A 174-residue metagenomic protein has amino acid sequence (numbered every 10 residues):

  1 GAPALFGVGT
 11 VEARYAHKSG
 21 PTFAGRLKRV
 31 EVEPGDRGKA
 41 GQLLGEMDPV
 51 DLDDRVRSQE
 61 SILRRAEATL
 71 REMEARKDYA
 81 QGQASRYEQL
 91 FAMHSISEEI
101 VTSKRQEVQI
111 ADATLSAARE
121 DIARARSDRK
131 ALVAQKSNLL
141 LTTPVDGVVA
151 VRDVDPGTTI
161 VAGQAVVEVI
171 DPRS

Functional and structural regions predicted by a protein language model:
G1-A24, E31: N-terminal beta-strand block that forms a small beta-sandwich/beta-barrel module immediately after a flexible targeting
G1-F6, E31-V32, A66, M73 (+3 more regions): Short intrinsically disordered, low-complexity coil segments enriched in acidic
T10, R29-E31, R37-L43, Q135 (+1 more regions): Surface-exposed patches in structured soluble domains
E12, G20, D48, R105 (+2 more regions): Residue-level detector of conserved, well-ordered beta-strand and adjacent loop positions that form binding/recognition
F23, Q42, V56, F91 (+1 more regions): Short, flexible helix/strand-to-coil boundary loops that buttress conserved ligand/catalytic motifs in alpha/beta
V32-E60: Short, charge-rich amphipathic alpha-helices with coiled-coil/heptad character
D51-A134, R152: Alpha-helical coiled-coil segments
